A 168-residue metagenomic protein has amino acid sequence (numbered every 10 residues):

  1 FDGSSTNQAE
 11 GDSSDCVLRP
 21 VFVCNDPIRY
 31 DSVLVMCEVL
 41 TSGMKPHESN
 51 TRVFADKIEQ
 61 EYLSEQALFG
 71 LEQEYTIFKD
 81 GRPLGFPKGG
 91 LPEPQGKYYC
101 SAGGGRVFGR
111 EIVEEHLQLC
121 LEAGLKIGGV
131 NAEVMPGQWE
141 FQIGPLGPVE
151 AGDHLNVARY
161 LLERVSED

Functional and structural regions predicted by a protein language model:
F1-G129, L146-V157: ATP/Mg2+-dependent ligation/transfer catalytic cores
Q73, E133-F141: Short, conserved phosphate-binding/catalytic loop or strand-edge motifs used in phosphoryl-/nucleotidyl-transfer
Q138, A151-D168: Acidic, glycine-rich loop-and-beta core segments that form the ion-binding/anion-interacting portion of active sites
